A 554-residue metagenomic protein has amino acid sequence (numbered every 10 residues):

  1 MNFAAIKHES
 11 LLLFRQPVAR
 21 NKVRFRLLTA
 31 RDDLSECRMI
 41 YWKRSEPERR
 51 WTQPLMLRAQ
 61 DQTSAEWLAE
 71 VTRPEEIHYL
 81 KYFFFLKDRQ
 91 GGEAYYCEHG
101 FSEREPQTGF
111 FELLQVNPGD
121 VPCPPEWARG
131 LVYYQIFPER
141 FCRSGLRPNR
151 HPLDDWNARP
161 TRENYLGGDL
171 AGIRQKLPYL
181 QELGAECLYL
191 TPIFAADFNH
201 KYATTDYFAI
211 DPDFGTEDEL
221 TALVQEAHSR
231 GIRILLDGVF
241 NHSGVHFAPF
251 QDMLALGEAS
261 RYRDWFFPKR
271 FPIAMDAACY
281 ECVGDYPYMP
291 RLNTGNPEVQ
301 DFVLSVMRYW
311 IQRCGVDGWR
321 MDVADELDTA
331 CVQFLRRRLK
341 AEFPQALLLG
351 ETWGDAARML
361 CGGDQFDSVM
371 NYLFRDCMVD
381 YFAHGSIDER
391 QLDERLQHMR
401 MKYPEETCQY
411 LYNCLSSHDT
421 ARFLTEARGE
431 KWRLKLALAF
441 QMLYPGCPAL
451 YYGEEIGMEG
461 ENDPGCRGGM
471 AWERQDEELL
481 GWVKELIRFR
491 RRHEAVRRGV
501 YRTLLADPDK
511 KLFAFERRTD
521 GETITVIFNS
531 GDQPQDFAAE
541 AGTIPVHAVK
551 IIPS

Functional and structural regions predicted by a protein language model:
M1-R24, E46-Q53, R58-Y133, R143-P160 (+1 more regions): The feature marks proteins involved in alpha-glucan
K22-D32, V526-F528: Short edge beta-strand/loop segments characteristic of extracellular beta-sandwich folds
L27, I136, L180, L190 (+12 more regions): Conserved, mostly hydrophobic/aromatic
L131, F137-E186, I193-R308, Q312-R313 (+2 more regions): Substrate-binding/active-site clefts of carbohydrate-active enzymes
E139, C361-G363, D367, Y372 (+2 more regions): Aromatic/acidic polysaccharide-binding cleft in carbohydrate-active enzymes
V224-I232, F247-A255, Q312, D322-E405 (+2 more regions): Active-site-proximal helices and loops of the catalytic beta/alpha 8
Q397-R400, Y451-Y452, M458-N462, C466-I524 (+1 more regions): Glycan-recognition and catalytic regions of carbohydrate-active enzymes
G531-S554: C-terminal beta-sandwich/jelly-roll accessory domains of carbohydrate-active enzymes
